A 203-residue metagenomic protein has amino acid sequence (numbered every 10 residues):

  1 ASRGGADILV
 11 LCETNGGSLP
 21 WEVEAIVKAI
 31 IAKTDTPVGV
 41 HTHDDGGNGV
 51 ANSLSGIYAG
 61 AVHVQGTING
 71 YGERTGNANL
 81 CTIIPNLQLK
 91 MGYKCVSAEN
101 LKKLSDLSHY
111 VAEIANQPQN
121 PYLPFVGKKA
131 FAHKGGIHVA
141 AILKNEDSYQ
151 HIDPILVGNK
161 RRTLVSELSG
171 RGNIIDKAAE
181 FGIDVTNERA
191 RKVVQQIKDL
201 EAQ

Functional and structural regions predicted by a protein language model:
A1-V38, L54-A61: Alpha/beta enzyme core
I8-V10, G39-H41, H63-T67, A132 (+2 more regions): Structured core elements
L11-E13, A59-G76: Glycine-rich phosphate-binding active-site loops on the catalytic face of alpha/beta enzymes
L11-G16, H41-G47, N69: Active-site beta-loop-alpha junctions enriched in small/polar residues
V23, G49, L104: Aromatic/hydrophobic pocket-lining residues that form the small-molecule binding cavity in soluble enzyme cores
G46-A61, A78: Catalytic cores of alpha/beta
G72-A98, S108: C-terminal helical cap(s) of enzyme catalytic domains, especially alpha/beta-barrels
M91-Q203: A mid-to-C-terminal "edge-of-domain" accessory segment
